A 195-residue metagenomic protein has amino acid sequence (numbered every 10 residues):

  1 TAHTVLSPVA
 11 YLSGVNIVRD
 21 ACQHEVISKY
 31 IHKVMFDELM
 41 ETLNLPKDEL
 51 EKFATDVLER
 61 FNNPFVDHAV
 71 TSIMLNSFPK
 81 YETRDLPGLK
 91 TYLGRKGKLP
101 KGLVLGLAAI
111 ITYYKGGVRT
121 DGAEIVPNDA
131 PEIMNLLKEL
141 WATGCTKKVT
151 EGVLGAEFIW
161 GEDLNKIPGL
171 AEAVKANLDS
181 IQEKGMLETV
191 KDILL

Functional and structural regions predicted by a protein language model:
T1-L195: Non-transmembrane, aqueous-exposed alpha-helical and coiled segments at domain scale
